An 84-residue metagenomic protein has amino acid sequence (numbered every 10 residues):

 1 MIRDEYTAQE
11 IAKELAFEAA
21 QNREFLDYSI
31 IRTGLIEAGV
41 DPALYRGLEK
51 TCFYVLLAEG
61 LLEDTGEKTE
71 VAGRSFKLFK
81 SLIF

Functional and structural regions predicted by a protein language model:
M1-F25: Short alpha-helical segments that sit at the start of domains
K13, Y28-S29, T33, K50 (+1 more regions): Short amphipathic alpha-helical segments
N22-G39: Short acidic, hydrophobic short linear motifs in intrinsically disordered regions
P42-A58: Short amphipathic alpha-helical interaction segments
L57-K68: A short, conserved structural fragment
E67-F84: Short, cationic-aromatic polyanion-contact patches
